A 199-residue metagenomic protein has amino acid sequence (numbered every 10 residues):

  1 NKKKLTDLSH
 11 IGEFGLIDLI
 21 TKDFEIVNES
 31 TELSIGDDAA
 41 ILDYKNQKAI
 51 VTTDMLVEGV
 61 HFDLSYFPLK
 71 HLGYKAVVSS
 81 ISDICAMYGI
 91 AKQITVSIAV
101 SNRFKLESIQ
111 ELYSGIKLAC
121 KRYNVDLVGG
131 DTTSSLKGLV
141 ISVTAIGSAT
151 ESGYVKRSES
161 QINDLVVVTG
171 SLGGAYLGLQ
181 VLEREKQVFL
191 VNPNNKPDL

Functional and structural regions predicted by a protein language model:
N1-L199: Helix-biased detector of long, well-ordered alpha-helical tracts
